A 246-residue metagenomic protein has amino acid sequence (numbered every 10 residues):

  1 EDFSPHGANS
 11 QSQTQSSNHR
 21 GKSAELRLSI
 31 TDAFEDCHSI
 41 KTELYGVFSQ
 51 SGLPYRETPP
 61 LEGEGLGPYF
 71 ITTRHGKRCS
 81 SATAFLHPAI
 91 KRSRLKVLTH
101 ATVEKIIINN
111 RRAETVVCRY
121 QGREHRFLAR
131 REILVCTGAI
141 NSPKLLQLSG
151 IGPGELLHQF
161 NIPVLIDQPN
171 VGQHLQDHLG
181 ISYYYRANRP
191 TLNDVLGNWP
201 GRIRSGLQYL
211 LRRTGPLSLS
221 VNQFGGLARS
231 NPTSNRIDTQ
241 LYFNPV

Functional and structural regions predicted by a protein language model:
E1-A113, R119, S182-G206: Conserved redox-cofactor binding core of oxidoreductases
A24-L26, T99-T102, R112, F160 (+4 more regions): Residues that flank catalytic or metal-binding motifs in active/ligand-binding sites
D32, C118, D177, Y185-R186 (+3 more regions): Hydrophobic side chains in beta-strands
L95-K96, R126, R131-I133, G225 (+1 more regions): Beta-sheet entry/capping signal
L98, R204-R212, N244-V246: Short Pro/Gly-enriched beta-strand edge/turn motifs at strand-loop
I106-I107, R111-Q208, P216: Glycine-rich loop(s) and the adjacent beta-strand/alpha-helix scaffold that form part
F160, R212-P216, V221-V246: C-terminal catalytic lobe of FAD-dependent flavoproteins
